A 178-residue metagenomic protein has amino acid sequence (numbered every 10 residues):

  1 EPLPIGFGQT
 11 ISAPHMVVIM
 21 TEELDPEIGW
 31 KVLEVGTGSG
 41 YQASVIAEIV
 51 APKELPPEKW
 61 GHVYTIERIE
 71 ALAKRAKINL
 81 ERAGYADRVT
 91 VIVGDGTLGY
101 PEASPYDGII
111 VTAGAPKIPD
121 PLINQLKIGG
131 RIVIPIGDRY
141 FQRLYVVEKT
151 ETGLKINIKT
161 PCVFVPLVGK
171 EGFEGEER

Functional and structural regions predicted by a protein language model:
E1-P2, F7-W30: Conserved alpha-helix/loop element of class I SAM-dependent methyltransferases that forms part of the SAM/SAH-binding
L3, V50, F164-L167: Generic preference for hydrophobic/aromatic residues in regular secondary structure cores
L3-I5, Y100, K159: Short clusters of hydrophobic/aromatic residues that line enzyme substrate/ligand-binding pockets
D25-T150, L154: Conserved nucleotide-cofactor-binding alpha/beta core module
G137-R178: Active-site capping/gating segments
